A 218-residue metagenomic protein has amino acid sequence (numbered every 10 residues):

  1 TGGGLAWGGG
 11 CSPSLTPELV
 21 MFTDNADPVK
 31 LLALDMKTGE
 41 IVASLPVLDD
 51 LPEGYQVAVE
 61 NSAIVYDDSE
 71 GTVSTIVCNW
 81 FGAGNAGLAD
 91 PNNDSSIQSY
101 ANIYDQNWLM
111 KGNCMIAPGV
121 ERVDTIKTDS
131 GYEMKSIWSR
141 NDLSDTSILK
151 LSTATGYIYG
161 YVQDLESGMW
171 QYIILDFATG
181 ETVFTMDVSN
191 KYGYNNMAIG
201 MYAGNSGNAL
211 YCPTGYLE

Functional and structural regions predicted by a protein language model:
T1-G4: Short, flexible helix-coil linker/hinge segments at the edges of structured domains or between repeats
A6-L51: Acidic, glycine-rich loop-and-beta core segments that form the ion-binding/anion-interacting portion of active sites
A6-S12, P52-Y66, D142-L151, Y192-A203: Repeated scaffold domains used in trafficking and secretory/extracellular systems, primarily beta-propellers
E18-D24, V29, N61-K191: Loop/turn-rich, solvent-exposed surfaces of beta-rich toroidal or solenoidal domains
M36, D176-F177, G204: Short, acidic, Ser/Thr-enriched surface-loop or helix-capping motifs
E40, T179-E181, N208: Residue-level signal for well-ordered, solvent-exposed loop/turn and beta-edge residues enriched in charged/polar side
P46-D49, S189, Y216: A generic structural motif
N195-E218: Blade-level signature of beta-propeller repeat domains, shared across WD40, Kelch, NHL, RCC1 and BNR/Asp-box propellers
